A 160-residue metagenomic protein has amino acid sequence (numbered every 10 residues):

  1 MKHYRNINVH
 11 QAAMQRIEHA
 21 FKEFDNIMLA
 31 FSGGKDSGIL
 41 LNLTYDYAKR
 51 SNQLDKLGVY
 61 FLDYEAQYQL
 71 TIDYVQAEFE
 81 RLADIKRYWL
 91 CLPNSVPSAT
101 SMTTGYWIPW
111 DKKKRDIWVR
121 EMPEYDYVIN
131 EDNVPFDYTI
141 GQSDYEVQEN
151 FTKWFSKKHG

Functional and structural regions predicted by a protein language model:
M1-G160: ATP-dependent adenylation/nucleotidyltransferase module used to activate substrates
